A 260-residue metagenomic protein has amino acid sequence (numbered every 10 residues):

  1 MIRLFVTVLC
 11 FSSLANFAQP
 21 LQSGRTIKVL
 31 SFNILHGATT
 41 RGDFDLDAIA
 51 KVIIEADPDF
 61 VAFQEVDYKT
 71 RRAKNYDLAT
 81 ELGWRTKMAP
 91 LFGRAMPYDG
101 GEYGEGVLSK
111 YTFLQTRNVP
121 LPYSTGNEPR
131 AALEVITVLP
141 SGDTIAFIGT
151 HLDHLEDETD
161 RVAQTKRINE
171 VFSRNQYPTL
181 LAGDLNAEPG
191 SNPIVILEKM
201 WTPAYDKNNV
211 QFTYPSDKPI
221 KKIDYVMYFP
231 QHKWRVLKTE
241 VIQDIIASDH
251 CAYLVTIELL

Functional and structural regions predicted by a protein language model:
I2-F5, A15-R85, P97-E105, K166 (+1 more regions): N-terminal, active-site-proximal structural segment of metallo-dependent hydrolase catalytic domains
T26, R41-G42, F60, V66-T144 (+2 more regions): Structured beta-strand-rich core segments of catalytic domains in phosphoester-bond hydrolases
I27-I34, I49-A73, V135, A146-T150 (+4 more regions): Active-site beta-strand/loop signature of hydrolases that rely on acidic residues for catalysis
F32-L35, F63-V66, G93-M96, S109-Y111 (+7 more regions): Active-site-proximal beta-strand/loop segments in catalytic clefts of secreted hydrolases
H36-D43, R117, E158, T213-Y214: Short, solvent-exposed loop/turn elements at domain surfaces
T70-N75, M88-V107, G126-E128, N186-L254: Active site of divalent-metal-dependent phosphoester/diester hydrolases
L139-T159: Metal-dependent phosphoester/phosphodiester hydrolase catalytic core
